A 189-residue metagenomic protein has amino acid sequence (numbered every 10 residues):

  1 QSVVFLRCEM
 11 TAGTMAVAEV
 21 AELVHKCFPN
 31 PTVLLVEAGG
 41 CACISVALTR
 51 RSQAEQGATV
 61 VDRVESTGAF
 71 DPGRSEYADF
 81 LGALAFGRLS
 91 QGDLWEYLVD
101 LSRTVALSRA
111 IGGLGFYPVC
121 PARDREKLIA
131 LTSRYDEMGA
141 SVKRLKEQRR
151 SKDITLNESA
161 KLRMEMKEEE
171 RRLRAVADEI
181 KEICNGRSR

Functional and structural regions predicted by a protein language model:
Q1, Q53-Q56, Q91, Q148: Residue-identity detector for glutamine
Q1-S52: N-terminal, leucine/charged-rich tether regions that mediate assembly and partner docking in large macromolecular
T11-V17, S90, P121-D124, V176: Serine/threonine-rich low-complexity intrinsically disordered regions
V20-V24, L98-L101, V105, V176 (+1 more regions): Generic structural signal of hydrophobic/aromatic residues within well-ordered alpha-helices of folded domains
C43-V64, G68: Catalytic nucleotidyl-transfer cores of nucleotide-processing enzymes
V61-K152: Negatively charged, Asp/Glu-rich surface segments that serve as flexible interaction/assembly modules
A122-R189: Alpha-helical oligomerization segments
